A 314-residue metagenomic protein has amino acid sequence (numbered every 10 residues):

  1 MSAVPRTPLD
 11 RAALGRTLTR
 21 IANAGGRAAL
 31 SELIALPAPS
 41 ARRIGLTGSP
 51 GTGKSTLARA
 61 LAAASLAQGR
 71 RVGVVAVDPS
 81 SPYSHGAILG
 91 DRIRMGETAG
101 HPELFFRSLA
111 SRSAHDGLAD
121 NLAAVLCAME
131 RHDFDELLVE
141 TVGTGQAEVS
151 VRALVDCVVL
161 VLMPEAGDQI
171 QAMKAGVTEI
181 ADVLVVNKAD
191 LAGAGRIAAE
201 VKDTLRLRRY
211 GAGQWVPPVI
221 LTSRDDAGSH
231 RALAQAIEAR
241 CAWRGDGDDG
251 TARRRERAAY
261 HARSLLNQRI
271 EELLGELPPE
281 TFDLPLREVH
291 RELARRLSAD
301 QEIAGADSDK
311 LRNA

Functional and structural regions predicted by a protein language model:
M1-P8, Q301-A314: Short, low-complexity, intrinsically disordered N-terminal peptides in bacterial proteins
S2-T52, L61-A147, V151-L160, Q169: Nucleotide-state-sensitive switch-loop elements of NTP-binding domains
R11-L14, L221-S223, A232-D307: Long, well-ordered amphipathic alpha-helical subdomains in the mid-to-C-terminal portions of large enzyme subunits
A22, G26, R70, D182 (+4 more regions): Non-catalytic alpha-helical coupling and interface elements of nucleotide-dependent molecular machines and regulators
L57: Hydrophobic positions on the alpha1 helix immediately C-terminal to the Walker A/P-loop
I93-R94, Q169-K174, L207-G211: Short beta-strand/turn micro-motifs at beta-sheet edges
T141-V186, L191-E200, T204: Conserved P-loop NTPase nucleotide-binding/switch module
V183, A189-W243: Canonical P-loop GTPase G-domain recognition
